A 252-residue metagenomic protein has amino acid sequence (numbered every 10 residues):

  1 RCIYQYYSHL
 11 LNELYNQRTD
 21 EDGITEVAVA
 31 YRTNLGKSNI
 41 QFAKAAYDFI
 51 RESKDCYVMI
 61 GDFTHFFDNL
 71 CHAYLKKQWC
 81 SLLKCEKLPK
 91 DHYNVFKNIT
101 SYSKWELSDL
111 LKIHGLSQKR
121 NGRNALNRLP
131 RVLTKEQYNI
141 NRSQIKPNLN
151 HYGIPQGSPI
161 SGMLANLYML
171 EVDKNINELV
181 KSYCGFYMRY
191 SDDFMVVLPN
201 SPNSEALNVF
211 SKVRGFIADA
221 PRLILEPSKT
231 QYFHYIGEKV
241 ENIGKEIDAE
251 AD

Functional and structural regions predicted by a protein language model:
R1-H9: Low-complexity, highly charged intrinsically disordered N-terminal segments that act as targeting/localization
I3-Y4, N39, A165-M169: Phosphate/oxyanion-binding active-site loops and adjacent basic polyanion-contact surfaces
S8-H72: Active-site-proximal segment of RNA-dependent polymerases
R18-K37, H92-N98, C184-S191, E226-P227: Short, glycine/acidic-rich hinge or "gate" loops at secondary-structure transitions that mediate conformational
R51-S191, M195-K212: Conserved polymerase palm-domain catalytic core
L88-D91, Y183-R189, L198-D252: Polymerase palm active-site segment centered on the conserved acidic dipeptide of motif C
